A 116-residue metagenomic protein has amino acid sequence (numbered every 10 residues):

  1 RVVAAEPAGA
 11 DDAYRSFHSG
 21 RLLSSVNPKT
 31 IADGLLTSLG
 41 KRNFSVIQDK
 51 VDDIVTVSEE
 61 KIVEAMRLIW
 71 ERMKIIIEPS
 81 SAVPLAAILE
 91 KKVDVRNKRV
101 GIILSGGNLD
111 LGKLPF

Functional and structural regions predicted by a protein language model:
R1-F116: PLP-dependent amino-acid enzyme catalytic core
